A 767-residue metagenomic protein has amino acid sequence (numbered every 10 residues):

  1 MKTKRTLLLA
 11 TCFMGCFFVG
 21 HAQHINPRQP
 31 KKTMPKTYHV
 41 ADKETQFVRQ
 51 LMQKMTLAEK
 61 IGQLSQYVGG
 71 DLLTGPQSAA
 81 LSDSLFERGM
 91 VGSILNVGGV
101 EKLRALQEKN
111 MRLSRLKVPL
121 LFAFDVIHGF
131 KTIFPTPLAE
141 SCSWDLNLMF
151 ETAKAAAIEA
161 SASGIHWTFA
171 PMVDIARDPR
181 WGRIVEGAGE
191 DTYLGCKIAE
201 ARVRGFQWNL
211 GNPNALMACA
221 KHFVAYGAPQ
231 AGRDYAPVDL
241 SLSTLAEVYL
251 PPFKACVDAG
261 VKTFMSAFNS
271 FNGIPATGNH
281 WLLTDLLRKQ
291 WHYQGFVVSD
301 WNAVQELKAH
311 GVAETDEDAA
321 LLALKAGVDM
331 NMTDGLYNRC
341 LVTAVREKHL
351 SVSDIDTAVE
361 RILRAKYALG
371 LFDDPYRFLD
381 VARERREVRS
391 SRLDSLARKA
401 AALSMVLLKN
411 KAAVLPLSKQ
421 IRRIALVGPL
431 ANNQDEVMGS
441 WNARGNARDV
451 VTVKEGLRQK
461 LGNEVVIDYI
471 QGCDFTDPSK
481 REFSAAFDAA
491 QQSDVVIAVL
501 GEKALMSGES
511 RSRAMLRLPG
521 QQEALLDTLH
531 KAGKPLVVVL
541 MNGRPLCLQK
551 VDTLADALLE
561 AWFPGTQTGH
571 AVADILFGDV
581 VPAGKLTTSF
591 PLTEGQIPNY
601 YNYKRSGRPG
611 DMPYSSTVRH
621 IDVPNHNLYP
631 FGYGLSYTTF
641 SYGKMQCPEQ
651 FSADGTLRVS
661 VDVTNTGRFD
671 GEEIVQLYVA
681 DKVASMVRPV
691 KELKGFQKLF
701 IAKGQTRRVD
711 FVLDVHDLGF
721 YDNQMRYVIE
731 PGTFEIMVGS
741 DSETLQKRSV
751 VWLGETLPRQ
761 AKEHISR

Functional and structural regions predicted by a protein language model:
M1-L8: Bacterial N-terminal signal peptides that target proteins for export
A10-F17: Bacterial N-terminal signal peptides
F18-G719, P731-S742, H764-R767: Glycoside hydrolase catalytic-domain context in secreted enzymes
D722-Q724: Flexible, membrane-facing loop/turn or short amphipathic-helix motifs that contact lipid bilayers or gate lipid-binding
Y727-I729: Surface-exposed, short loops/turns at beta-strand junctions within beta-sandwich domains
T744-Q760: Short beta-strand elements
